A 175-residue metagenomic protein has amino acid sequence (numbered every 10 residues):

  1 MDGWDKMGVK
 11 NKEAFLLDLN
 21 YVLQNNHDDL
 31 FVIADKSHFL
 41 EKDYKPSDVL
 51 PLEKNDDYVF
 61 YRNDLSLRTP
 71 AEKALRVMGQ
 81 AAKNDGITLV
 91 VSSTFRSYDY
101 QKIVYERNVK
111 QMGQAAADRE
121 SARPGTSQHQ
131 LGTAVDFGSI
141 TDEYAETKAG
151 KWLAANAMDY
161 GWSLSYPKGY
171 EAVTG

Functional and structural regions predicted by a protein language model:
M1-T94, D99-G175: Extracytoplasmic cell-surface/polysaccharide-interacting catalytic and binding patches
